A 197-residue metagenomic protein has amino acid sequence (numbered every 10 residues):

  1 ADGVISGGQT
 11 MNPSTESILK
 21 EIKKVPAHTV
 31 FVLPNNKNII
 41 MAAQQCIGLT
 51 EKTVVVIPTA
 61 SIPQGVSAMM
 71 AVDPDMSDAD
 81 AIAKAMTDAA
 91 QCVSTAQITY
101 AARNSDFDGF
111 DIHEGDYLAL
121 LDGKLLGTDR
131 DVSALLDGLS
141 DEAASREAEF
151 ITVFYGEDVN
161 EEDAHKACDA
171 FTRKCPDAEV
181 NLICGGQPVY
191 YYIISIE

Functional and structural regions predicted by a protein language model:
A1-E197: N-terminal loops that bind phosphate or other acidic moieties and the adjacent beta-alpha structural core
